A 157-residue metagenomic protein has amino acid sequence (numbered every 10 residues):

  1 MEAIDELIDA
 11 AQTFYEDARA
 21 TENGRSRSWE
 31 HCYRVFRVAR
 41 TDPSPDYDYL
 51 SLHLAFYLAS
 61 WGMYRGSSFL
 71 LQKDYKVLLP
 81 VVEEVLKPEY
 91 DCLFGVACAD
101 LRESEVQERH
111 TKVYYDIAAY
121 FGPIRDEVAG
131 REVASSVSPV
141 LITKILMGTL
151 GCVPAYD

Functional and structural regions predicted by a protein language model:
M1-A134, C152-A155: An N-terminal alpha-helical hairpin/helix-loop-helix interaction module that forms a charged, gly/pro-flexible surface
E127-M147: Helix-hairpin-helix
T143-D157: Ampipathic, surface-exposed secondary-structure segments
